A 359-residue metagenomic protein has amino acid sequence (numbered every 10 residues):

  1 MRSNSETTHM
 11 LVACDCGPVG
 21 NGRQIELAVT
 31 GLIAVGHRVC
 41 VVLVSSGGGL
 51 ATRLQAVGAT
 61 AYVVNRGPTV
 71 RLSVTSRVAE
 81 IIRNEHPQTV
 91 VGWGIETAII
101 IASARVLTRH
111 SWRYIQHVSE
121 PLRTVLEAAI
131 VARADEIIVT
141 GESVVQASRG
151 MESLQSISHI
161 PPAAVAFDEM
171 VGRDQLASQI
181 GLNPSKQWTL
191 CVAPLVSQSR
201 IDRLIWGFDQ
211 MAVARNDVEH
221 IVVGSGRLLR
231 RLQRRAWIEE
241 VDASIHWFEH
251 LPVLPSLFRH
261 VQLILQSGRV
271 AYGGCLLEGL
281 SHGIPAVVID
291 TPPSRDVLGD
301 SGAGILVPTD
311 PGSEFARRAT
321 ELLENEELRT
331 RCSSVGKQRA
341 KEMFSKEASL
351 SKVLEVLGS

Functional and structural regions predicted by a protein language model:
L11-A13, N183-S199, I205-F208: Conserved donor-binding/catalytic core segment of Leloir-type glycosyltransferases
L43, P285-I289: Short hydrophobic beta-strand element within catalytic cores of glycosyltransferases and related nucleotide-activated
G92-A98, V118: Short His-centered aromatic/hydrophobic patch
R109-E142, M151: A conserved, positively charged/aromatic
L228-R231, D242-H250, L257, L306: Active-site donor-binding acidic/aromatic loop of nucleotide-activated sugar and phosphosugar transferases involved
R259-A271, I284-P285: Acidic donor-binding loop of glycosyltransferase active sites
D300-G312, E321-E326: Conserved acidic donor-binding segment of nucleotide-sugar-dependent glycosyltransferases
E321, L328-M343, K352: A short, well-ordered alpha-helix in the C-terminal region of glycosyltransferases
